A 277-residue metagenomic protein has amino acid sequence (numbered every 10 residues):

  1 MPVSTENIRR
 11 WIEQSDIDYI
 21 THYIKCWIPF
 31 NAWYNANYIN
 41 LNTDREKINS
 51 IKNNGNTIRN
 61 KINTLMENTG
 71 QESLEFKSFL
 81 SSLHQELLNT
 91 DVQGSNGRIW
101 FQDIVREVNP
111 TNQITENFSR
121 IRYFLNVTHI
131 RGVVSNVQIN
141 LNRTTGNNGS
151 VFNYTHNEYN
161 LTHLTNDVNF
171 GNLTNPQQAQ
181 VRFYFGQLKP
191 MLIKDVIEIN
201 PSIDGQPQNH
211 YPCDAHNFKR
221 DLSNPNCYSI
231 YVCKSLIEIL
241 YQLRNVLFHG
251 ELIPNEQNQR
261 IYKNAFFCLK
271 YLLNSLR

Functional and structural regions predicted by a protein language model:
M1-C26, W33-L41: Charged alpha-helical initiation segments
S15, F30-N37, I51, L83 (+5 more regions): Generic structural signal for hydrophobic core residues of well-folded globular domains
I20-W27, Q178-R182, P190, K234 (+2 more regions): Non-catalytic, well-ordered alpha-helical scaffold segments
T21-I28, E75, F79, L243: Residue-level detector of well-ordered alpha-helical segments, enriched for hydrophobic/aromatic packing positions
W33-F76: Adenosine ribonucleotide-centric catalytic and binding domains
I58-N96, F218-I239: Short, mixed-charge amphipathic alpha-helical segments
S95-N160, C227-Q242, V246-S275: Charge-enriched, short contiguous segments at helix-coil
N112-C227: Long, low-complexity, polar/charged, intrinsically disordered or flexibly structured peripheral segments
